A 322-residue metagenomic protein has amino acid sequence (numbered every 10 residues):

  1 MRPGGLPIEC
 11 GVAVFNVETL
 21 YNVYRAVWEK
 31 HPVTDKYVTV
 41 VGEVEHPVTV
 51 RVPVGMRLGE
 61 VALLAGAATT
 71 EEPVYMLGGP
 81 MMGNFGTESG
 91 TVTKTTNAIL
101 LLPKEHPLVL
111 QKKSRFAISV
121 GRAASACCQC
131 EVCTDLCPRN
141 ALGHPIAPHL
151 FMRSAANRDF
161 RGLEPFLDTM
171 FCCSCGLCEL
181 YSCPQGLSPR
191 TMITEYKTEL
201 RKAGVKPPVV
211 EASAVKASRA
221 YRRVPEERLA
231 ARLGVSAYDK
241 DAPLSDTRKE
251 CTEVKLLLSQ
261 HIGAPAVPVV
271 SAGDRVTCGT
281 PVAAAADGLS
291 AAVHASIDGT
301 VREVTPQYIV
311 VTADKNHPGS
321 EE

Functional and structural regions predicted by a protein language model:
M1-M56, L64-E71, G79: Hydrophobic alpha-helical positions that pack around
P73-V92: Short acidic beta-strand-loop surface patches of small beta-rich interaction domains
L102-A124, T134, R139-K216: Ferredoxin-type iron-sulfur electron-transfer modules in oxidoreductases and energy-metabolism complexes
P107-Q111, A283-S296: Short, Lys/Arg- and Gly-enriched loop/turn segments at beta-strand edges
V215-P265, V269: N-terminal, Lys/Arg-enriched amphipathic/low-complexity engagement segments that precede the first folded domain
A266-R275, G279: Short histidine-centered loop motifs in beta-beta connectors
T277-S290, Y308-V310: Short hydrophobic beta/alpha edge segments that flank linear recognition/processing sites
G299-V301: Conserved hydrophobic positions within beta-strands
